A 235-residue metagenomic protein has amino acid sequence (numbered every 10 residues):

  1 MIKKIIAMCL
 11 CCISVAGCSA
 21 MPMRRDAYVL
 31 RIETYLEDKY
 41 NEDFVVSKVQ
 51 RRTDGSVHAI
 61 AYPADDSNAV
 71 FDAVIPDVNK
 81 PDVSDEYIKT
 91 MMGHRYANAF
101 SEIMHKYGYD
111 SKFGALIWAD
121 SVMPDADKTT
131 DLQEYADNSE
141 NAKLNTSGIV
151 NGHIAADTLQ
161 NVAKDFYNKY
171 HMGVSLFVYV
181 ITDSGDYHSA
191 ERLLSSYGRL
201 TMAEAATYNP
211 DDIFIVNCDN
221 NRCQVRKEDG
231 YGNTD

Functional and structural regions predicted by a protein language model:
M1-I5: Positively charged n-region of N-terminal signal peptides that target proteins for export
A16-G17: C-terminal motif of bacterial Sec signal peptides marking the signal peptidase cleavage site
M21-S47, Y96-G108: Short, non-transmembrane alpha-helical segments in secretory-pathway proteins
E42-P76: Exposed beta-strand-loop-beta-strand "reactive/processing" segments of non-cytosolic proteins
A69-G93: A short, surface-exposed beta-strand/turn
D85-G198, T207-R226, G230-D235: Metal-dependent nuclease catalytic core centered on acidic motifs
